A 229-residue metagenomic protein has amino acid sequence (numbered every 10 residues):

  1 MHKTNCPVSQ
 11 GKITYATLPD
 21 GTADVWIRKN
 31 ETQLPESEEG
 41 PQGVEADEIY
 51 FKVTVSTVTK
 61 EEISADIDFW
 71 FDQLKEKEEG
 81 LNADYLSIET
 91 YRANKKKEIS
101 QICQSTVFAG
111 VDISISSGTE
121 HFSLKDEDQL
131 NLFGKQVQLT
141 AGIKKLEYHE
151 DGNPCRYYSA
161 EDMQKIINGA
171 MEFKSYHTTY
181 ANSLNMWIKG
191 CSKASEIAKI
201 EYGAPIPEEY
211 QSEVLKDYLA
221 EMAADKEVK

Functional and structural regions predicted by a protein language model:
H2-A23, L34-S37, Q42, V55-K229: A preference for well-ordered globular domain cores that mediate specific macromolecular interactions or catalysis
Q42-I49: Intrinsically disordered, low-complexity regulatory segments enriched in Ser/Thr/Pro and charged residues
F51-V53: A short glycine/serine-rich beta->alpha loop
